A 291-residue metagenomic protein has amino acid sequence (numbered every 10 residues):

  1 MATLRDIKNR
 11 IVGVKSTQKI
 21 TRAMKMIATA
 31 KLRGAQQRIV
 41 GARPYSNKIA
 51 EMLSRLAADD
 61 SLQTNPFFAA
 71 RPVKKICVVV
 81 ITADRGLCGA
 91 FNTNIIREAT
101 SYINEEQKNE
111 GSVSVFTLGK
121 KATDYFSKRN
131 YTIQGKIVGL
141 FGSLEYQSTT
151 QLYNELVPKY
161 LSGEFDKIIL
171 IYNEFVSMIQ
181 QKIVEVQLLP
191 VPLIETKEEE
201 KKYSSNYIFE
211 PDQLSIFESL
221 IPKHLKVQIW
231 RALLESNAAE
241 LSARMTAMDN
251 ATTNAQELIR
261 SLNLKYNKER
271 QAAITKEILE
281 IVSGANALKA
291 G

Functional and structural regions predicted by a protein language model:
M1-G291: C-terminal beta-strand-loop-alpha-helix "lid" module of Rossmann-like NAD(P)-dependent dehydrogenases
